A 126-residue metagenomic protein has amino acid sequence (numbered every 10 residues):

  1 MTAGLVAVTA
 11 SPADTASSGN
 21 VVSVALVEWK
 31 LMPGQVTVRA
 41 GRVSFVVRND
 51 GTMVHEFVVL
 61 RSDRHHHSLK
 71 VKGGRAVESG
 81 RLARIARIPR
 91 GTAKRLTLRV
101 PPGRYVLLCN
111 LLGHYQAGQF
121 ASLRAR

Functional and structural regions predicted by a protein language model:
A3-V21: C-terminal region of N-terminal signal peptides and the immediate post-cleavage residues of exported proteins
A16, K30, A83-R126: Extracellular/periplasmic metallocenter environments
S17-S44: N-terminal edge beta-strand
S18, G51-E56, A117-Q119: Short loop/turn segments at connectors of secondary-structure elements within structured domains
L26, N49, V59-L60, A125: Hydrophobic side chains in beta-strands
G34-V59, K94-L108: Beta-strand cores of secreted/periplasmic/IMS beta-sandwich domains, seen most often in copper-related folds
T37-R39, A76-E78, I88-R90, Y115: A generic structural micro-feature
H55-R87: The feature marks short-to-medium sequence segments in extracytoplasmic or secretory-pathway proteins
